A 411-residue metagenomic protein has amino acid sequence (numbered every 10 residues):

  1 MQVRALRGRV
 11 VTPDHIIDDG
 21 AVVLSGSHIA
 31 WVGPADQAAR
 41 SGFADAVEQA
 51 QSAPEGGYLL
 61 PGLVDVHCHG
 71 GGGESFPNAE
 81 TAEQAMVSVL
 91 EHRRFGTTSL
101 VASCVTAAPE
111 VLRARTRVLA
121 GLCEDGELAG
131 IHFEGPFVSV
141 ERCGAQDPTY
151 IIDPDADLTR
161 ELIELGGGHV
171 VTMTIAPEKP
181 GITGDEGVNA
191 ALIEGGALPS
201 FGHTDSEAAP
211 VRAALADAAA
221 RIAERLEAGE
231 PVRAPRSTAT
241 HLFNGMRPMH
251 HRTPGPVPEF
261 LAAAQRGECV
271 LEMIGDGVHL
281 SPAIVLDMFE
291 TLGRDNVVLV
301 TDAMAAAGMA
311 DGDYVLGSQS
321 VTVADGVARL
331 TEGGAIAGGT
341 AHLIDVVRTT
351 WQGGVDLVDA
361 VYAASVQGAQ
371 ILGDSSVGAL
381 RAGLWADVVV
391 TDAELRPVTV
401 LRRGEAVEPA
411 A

Functional and structural regions predicted by a protein language model:
M1-R4, R9-L60: Histidine-rich, glycine-flanked metal-binding segment
P54-V111: Metal-associated gating/positioning segment near the N- to mid-region
M86-H169: Divalent-metal coordination cores built from histidine and acidic residues
E124, I152-L271, V278-V297: Histidine/acidic residue-rich metal-binding segments in metalloenzymes
H132-E134, I274, V300: Generic enzyme active-site microenvironment
F133, L192, A239, T350 (+1 more regions): Conserved, mostly hydrophobic/aromatic
G255-L271, F289-T301, A306-L384, V388-T391: His/Asp/Glu-enriched, well-ordered alpha-helical/loop segment that forms or immediately abuts the divalent-metal
D374, A382, V388-A411: C-terminal regulatory/interaction regions
